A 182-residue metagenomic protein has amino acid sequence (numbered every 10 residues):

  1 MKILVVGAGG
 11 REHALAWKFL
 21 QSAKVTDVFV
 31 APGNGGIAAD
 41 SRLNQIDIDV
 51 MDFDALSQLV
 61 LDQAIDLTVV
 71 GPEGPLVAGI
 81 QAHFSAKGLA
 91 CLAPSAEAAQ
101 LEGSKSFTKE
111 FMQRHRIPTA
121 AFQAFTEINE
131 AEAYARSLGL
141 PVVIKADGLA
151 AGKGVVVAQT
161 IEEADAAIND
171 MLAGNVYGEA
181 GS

Functional and structural regions predicted by a protein language model:
M1-A96: ATP-binding N-terminal substructure of ATP-dependent carboxylate-amine bond-forming enzymes
G7, F125, V155-T160: Short beta-strand-to-turn element immediately C-terminal to the catalytic PLP-Schiff-base lysine in fold type I
G9, V50, G74, K105-S106 (+2 more regions): Alpha-helix N-cap/helix-start capping motif
Q21-K24, L61, A86-L89, Q113-I117 (+3 more regions): Generic secondary-structure signature for well-ordered alpha-helical cores
N44-D49, S85-G88, K109-F111, L138-G139 (+1 more regions): Short, hinge-like loop/turn segments at secondary-structure boundaries
L67, P118-A120, S137, P141-I144 (+1 more regions): Conserved ATP-binding module of the ATP-grasp superfamily
L92-G154: A conserved helix-loop-beta module that forms one wall/lid of the active-site cleft in ATP-utilizing catalytic domains
